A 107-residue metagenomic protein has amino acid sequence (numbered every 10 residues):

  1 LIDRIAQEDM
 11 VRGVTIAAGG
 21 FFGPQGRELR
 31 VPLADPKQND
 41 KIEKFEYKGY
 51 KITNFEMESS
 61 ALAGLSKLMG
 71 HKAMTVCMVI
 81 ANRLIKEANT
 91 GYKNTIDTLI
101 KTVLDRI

Functional and structural regions predicted by a protein language model:
L1-I107: Glycine-rich phosphate- or other oxyanion-binding loops that anchor nucleotides, phosphorylated ligands
